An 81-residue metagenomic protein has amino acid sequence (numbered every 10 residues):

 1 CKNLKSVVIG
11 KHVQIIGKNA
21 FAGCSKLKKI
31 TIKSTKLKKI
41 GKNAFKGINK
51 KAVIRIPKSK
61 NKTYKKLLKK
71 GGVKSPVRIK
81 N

Functional and structural regions predicted by a protein language model:
C1-I15, S25-K39, N49-T63, S75-N81: Structural signature of tandem-repeat unit edges
G17-A20, K42-A44: Consensus positions within tandem repeat domains that build extended binding/scaffold surfaces
N43-G47, K66-G71: A structural signal for leucine-rich repeat
